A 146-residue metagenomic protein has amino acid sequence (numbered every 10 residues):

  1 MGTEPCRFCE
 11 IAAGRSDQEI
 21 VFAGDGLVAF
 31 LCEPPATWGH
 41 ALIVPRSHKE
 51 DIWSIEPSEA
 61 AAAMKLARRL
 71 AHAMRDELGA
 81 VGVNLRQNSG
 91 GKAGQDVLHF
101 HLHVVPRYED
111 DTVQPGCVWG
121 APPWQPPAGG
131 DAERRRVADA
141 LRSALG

Functional and structural regions predicted by a protein language model:
M1-G146: HIT superfamily nucleotide-processing domains
